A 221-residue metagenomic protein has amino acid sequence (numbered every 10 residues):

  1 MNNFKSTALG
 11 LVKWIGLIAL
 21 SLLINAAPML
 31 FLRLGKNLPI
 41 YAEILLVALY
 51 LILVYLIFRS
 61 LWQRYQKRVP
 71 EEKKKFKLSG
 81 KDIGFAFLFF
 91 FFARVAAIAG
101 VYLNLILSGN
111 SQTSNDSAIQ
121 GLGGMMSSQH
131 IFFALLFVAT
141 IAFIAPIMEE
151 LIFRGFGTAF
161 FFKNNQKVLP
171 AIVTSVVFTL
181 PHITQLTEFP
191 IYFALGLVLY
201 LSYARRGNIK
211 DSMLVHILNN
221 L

Functional and structural regions predicted by a protein language model:
M1-L103: N-terminal, membrane-interfacial amphipathic/helix-forming hydrophobic leader that caps and precedes the first
L11-I15, I44-L45, I83-L88, L135 (+4 more regions): Hydrophobic alpha-helical transmembrane segments
A26-M29, I172-S175, T179-I183, T187-L221: Functionally important transmembrane alpha-helices
L34-Y50, F132-F137, N165-T174, T184 (+1 more regions): Membrane-interface starts of transmembrane alpha-helices
L46-V54, T140, I191-L199: Hydrophobic core segments of transmembrane alpha-helices in multi-pass, intramembrane catalytic enzymes
L105-H130: Membrane-interface interhelical connector segments
G123-A145: Hydrophobic alpha-helical transmembrane segments
M148-V173, L201-D211: Membrane-interface helix/loop boundary segments of multi-pass membrane proteins
